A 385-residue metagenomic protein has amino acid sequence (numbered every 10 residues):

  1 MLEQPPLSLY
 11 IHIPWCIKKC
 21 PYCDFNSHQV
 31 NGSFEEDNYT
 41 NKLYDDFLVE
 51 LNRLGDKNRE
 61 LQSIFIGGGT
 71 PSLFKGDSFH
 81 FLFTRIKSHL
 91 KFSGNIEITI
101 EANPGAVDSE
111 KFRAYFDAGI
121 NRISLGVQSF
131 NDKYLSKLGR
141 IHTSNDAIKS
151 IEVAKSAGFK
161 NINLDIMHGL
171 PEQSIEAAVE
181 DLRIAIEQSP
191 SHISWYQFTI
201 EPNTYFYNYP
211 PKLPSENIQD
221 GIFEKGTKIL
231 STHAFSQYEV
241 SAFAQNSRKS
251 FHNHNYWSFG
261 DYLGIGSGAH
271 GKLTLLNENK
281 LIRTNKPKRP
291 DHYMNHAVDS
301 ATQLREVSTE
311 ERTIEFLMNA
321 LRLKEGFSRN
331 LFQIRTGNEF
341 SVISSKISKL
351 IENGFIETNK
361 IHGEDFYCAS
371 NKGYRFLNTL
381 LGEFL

Functional and structural regions predicted by a protein language model:
L2, S8, S345-S348: Auxiliary N-terminal substrate/complex-recognition segments of SAM-dependent methyltransferases
Q4-P6, F25-R53, R59-N338: C-terminal scaffold of the Radical SAM
L9-I13: Short active-site neighborhood of thiol/selenol oxidoreductases, capturing the structured segment around
P14-S27: Local cysteine-cluster metal-coordination motifs and their immediate loop/turn environment, predominantly Fe-S cluster
G337-I351: Short amphipathic alpha-helical interaction segments
I351-I361: A short, conserved structural fragment
G363-S370: Minor-groove-contacting beta-hairpin "wing" of winged helix-turn-helix DNA-binding domains
N371-L385: Short, amphipathic alpha-helical interaction segments positioned at domain boundaries
